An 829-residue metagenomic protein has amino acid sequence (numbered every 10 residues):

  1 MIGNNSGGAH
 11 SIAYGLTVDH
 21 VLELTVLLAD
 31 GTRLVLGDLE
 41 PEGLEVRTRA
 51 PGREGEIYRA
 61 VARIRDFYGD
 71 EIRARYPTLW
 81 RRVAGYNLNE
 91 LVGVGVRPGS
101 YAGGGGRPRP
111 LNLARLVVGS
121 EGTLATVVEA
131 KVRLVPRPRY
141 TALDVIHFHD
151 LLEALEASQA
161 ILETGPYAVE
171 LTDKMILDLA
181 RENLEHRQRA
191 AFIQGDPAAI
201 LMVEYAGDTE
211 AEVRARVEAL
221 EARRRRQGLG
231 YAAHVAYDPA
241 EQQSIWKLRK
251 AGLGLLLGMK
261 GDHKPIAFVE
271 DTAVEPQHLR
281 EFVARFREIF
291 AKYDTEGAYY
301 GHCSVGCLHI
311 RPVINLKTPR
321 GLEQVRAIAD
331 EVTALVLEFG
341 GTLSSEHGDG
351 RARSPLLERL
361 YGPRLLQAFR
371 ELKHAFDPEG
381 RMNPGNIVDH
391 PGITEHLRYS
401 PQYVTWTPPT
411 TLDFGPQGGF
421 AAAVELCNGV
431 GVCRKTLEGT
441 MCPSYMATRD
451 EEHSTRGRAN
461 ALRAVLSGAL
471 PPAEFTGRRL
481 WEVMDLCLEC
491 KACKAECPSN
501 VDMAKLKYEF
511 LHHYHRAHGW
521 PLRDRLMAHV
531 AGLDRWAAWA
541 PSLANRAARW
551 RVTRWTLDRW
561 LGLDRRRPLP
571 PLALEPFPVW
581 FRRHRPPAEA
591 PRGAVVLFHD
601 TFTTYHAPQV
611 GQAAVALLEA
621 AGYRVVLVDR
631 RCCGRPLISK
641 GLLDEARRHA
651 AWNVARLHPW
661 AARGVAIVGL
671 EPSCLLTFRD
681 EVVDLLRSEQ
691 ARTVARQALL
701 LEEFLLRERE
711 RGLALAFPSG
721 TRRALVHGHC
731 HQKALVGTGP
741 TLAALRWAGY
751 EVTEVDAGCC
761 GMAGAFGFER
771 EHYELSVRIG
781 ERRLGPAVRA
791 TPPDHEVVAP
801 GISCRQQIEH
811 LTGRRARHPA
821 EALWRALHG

Functional and structural regions predicted by a protein language model:
M1, W80-N87, L91, E170-H186 (+14 more regions): A glycine-rich phosphate-binding loop feature that marks nucleotide/adenosyl-phosphate handling sites
M1-A157, R381-N383, V388, I393-G418: FAD-binding subdomain of flavoenzyme oxidoreductases
G93-L124, V135, A142, I146-G165 (+10 more regions): Long hydrophobic segments that form regular secondary structure
A130-V135, L155-S158, E163-H263, A267 (+12 more regions): Terminal amphipathic helices with adjacent charged low-complexity linkers/tails
T141-I146, P197-G207, D262-T272, L308-T318 (+4 more regions): Short, hydrophobic beta-strand segments
L179-Q194, Q243-G252, H309-V325, R353-L366 (+7 more regions): Short glycine/threonine-rich loop-to-helix capping motif typified by GTGT followed within a few residues by an Asp-Pro
H263, E270, E338-L343, G350-L486 (+2 more regions): Ferredoxin-type iron-sulfur electron-transfer modules and their immediate structural context
D377, P384, A504-G829: Iron-sulfur cluster-binding electron-transfer modules in prokaryotic oxidoreductases
